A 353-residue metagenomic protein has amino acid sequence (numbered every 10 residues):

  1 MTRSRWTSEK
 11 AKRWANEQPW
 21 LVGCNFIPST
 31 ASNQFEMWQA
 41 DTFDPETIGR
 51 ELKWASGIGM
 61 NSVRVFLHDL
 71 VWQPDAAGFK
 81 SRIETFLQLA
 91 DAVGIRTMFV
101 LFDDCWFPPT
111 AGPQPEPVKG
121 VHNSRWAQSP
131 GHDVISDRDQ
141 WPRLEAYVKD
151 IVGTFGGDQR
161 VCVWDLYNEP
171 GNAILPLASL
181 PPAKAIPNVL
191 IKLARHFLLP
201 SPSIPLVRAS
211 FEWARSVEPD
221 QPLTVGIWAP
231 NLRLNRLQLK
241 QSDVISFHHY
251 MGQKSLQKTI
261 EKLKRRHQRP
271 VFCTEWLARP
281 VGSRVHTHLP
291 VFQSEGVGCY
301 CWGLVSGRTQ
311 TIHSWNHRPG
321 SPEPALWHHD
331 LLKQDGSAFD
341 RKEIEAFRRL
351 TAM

Functional and structural regions predicted by a protein language model:
M1-S242, H248, Q253-K254, R266 (+7 more regions): Active-site mouth of glycoside hydrolases
N235, T259-I260, H288: Acidic, amphipathic alpha-helical patches
Q257-P270: A contiguous binding-surface segment within folded domains or other stable secondary-structure elements
V271-E275: Active-site core of glycosidic bond-cleaving carbohydrate-active enzymes
L289-D335: Aromatic/acidic polysaccharide-binding cleft in carbohydrate-active enzymes
R349-M353: Catalytic domains of carbohydrate-active enzymes that cleave complex glycans
